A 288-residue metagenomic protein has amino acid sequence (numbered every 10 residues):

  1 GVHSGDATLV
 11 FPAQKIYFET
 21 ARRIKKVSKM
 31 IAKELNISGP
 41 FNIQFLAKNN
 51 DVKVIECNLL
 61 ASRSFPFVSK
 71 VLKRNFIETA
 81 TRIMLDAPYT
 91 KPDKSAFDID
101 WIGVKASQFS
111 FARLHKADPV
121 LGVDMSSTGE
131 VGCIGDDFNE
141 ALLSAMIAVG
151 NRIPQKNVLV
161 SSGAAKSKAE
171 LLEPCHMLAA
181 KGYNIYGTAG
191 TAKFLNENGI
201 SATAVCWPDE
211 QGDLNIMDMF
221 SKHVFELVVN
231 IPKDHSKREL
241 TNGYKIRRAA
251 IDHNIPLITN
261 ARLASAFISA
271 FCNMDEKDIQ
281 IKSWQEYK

Functional and structural regions predicted by a protein language model:
G1-P154: ATP-dependent carboxylate activation and anion-phosphoryl transfer catalytic cores that bind Mg-ATP to form
F138-L143, S162-K166, I185-G187, C206-M217: A general structural motif
I147-V158, M177-A180, M219-F225: Glycine-rich phosphate/diphosphate-binding loops that line cofactor/substrate pockets in enzymes
K156, A192-F220: Active-site rim loops that border cofactor/substrate pockets in soluble metabolic enzymes
L159, G182-F194: Short internal beta-strands
K166-M177, T191-A192: N-terminal active-site wall of soluble small-molecule enzyme domains
C206-P208, N215-K288: Peripheral docking tails and interdomain loops at the edges of cofactor- or intermediate-handling domains
